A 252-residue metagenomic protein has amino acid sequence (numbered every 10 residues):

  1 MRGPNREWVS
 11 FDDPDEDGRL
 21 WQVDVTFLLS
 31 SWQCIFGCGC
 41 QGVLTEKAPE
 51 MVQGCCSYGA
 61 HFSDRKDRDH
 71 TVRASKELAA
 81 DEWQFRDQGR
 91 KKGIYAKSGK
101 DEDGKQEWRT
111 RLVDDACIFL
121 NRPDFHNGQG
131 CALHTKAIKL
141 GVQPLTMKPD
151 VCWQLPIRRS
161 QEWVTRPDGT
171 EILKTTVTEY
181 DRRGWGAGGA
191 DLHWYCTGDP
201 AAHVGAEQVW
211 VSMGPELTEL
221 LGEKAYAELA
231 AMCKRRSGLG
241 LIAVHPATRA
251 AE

Functional and structural regions predicted by a protein language model:
M1-E252: Short loop/turn segments that flank or connect secondary-structure elements
